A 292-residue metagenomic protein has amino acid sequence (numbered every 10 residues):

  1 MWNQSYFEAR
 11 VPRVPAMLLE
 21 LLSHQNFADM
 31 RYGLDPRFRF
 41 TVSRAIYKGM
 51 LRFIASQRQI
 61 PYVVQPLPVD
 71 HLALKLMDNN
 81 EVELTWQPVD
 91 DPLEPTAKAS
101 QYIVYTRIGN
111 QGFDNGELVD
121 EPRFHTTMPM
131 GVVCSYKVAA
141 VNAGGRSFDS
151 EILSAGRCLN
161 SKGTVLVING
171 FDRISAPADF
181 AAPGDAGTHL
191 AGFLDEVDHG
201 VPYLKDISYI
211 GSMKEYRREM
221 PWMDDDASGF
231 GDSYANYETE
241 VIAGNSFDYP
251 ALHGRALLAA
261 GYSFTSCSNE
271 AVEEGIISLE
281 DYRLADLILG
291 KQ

Functional and structural regions predicted by a protein language model:
M1-R58: Active-site-adjacent mobile loop/cap segments within catalytic or ligand-binding domains
F7-E8, P15-F27, L166-N169, F264-C267 (+1 more regions): Structural recognition of the beta-strand scaffold that forms the well-ordered cores of secreted hydrolase catalytic
F27-D29, P95, R173-D179: Short, solvent-exposed loop/turn elements at domain surfaces
R52-T96, M130, G144-G163: Pro/Thr/Ser/Gly-rich low-complexity, intrinsically disordered linker/stalk tracts
S100-V104: Short beta-strand elements bearing conserved aromatic residues within extracellular beta-rich modules
D114-E121: Short beta-strand segments within Ig-like beta-sandwich modules, predominantly Fibronectin type-III
H125-S147: Beta-strand-rich modules
E151-R283: Aromatic-Pro/Gly-enriched surface loop or interdomain linker that acts as a lid/target-recognition segment
